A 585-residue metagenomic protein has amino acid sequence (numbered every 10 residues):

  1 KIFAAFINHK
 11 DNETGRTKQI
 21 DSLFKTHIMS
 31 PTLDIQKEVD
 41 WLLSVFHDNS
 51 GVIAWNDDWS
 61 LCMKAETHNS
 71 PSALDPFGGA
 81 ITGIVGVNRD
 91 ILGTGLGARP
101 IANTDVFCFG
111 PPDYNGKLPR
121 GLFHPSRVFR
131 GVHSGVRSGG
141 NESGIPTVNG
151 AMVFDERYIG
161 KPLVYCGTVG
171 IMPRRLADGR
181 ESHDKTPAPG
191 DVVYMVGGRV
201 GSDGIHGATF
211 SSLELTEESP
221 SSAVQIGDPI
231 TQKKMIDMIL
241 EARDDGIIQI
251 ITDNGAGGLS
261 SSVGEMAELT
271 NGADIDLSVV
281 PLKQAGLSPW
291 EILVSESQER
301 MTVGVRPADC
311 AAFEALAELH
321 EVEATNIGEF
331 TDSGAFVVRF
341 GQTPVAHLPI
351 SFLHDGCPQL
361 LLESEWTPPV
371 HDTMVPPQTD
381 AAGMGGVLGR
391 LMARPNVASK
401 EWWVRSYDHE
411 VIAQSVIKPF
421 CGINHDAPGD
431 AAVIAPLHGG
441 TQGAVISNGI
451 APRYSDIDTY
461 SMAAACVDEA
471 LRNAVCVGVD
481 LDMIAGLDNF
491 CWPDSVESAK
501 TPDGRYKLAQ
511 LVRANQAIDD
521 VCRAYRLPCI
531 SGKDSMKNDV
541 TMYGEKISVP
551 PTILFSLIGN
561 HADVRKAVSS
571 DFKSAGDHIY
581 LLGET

Functional and structural regions predicted by a protein language model:
K1-T585: Glycine/proline-enriched, intrinsically flexible loops and inter-domain linkers
